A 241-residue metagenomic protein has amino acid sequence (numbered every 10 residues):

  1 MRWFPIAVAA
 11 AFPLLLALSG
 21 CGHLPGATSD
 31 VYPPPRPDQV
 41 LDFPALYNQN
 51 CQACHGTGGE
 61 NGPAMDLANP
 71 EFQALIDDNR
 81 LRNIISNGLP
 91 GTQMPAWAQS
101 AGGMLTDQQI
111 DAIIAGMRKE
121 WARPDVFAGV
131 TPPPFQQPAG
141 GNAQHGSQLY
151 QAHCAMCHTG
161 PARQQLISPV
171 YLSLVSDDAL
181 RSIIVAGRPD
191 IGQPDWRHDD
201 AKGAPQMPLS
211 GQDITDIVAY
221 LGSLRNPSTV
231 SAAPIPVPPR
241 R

Functional and structural regions predicted by a protein language model:
M1-A10: Bacterial N-terminal signal peptides that target proteins for export
A17-G20: C-terminal motif of bacterial Sec signal peptides marking the signal peptidase cleavage site
L24-P33, P37, L41, N48 (+3 more regions): Flexible coil segments in periplasmic/lumen-exposed cytochrome c-class electron-transfer proteins
P33-V40, P44, G56-S86, A96 (+3 more regions): Gly/Gly-Pro-rich "capping" loops immediately C-terminal to redox-active cysteine motifs in periplasmic/lumenal
